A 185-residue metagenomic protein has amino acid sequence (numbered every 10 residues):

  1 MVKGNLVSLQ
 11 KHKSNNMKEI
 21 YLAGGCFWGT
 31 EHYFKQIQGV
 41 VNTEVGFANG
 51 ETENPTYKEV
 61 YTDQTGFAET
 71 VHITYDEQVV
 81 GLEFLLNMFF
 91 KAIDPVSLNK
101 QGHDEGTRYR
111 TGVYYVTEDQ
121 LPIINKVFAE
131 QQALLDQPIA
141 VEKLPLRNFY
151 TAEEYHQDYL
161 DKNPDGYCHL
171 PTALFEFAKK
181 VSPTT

Functional and structural regions predicted by a protein language model:
V2-T185: Flexible coil/turn and secondary-structure edge motifs
